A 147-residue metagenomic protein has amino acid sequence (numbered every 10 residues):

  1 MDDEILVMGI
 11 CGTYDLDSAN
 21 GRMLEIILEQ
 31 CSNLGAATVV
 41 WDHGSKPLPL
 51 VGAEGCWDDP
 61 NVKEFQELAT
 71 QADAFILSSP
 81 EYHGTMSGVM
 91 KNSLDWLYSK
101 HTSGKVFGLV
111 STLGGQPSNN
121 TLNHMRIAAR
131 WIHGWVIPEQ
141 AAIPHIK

Functional and structural regions predicted by a protein language model:
M1-L97: N-terminal beta1-alpha1-beta2 submodule of the flavodoxin-like/Rossmannoid cofactor-binding fold
V39-P49, S99, H133-K147: Mobile beta-alpha loop/short-helix "lid" or hinge segments that flank ligand
N92-K100, I127-I132: A glycine- and small-aliphatic-rich helix-loop capping segment at beta-alpha/alpha-beta transitions that lines
S103: Short helix-loop-beta connector
V106-I146: Short, glycine-/small-residue-rich phosphate/pyrophosphate-handling segment
